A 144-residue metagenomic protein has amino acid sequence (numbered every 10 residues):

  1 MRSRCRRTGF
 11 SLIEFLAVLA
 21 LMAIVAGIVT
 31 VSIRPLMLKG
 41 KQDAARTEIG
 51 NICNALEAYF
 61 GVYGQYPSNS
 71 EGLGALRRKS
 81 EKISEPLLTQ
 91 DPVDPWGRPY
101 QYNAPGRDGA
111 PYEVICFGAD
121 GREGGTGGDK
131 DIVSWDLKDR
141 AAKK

Functional and structural regions predicted by a protein language model:
R2-R4, Q42-D43, N54-E57, Y63 (+2 more regions): Short, surface-exposed interaction loops/tails
R7-I33: N-terminal single-pass transmembrane signal-anchor helix
E14, E48, E57: Acidic-residue sensor for enzyme active/binding pockets
L19, R46, C53: Conserved catalytic core of two-component sensor histidine kinases
G27, P67-S70, T126: Non-catalytic, surface-exposed connector residues within folded enzymatic/regulatory domains
S32-G50: Aliphatic-rich helix starts adjacent to a transmembrane/signal segment
L56-Q90: Short, glycine/small-hydrophobic-rich surface segments
